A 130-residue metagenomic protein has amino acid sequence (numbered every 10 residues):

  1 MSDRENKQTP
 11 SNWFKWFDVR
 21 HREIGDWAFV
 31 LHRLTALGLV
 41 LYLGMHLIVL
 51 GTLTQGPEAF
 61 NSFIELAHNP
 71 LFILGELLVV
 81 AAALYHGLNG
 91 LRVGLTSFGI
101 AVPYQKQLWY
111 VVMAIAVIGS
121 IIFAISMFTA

Functional and structural regions predicted by a protein language model:
M1-A130: Membrane-embedded alpha-helical bundles that constitute the cytochrome b-like, heme-associated redox core of multi-pass
